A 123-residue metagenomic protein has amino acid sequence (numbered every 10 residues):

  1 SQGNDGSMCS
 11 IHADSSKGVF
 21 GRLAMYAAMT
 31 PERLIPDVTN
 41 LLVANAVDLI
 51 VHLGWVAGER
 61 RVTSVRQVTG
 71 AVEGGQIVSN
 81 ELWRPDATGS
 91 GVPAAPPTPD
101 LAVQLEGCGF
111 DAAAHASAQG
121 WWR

Functional and structural regions predicted by a protein language model:
S1-E73: Conserved P-loop NTPase nucleotide-binding/switch module
E59-R123: NTP-binding/hydrolysis catalytic cores, primarily Walker-type P-loop NTPases
